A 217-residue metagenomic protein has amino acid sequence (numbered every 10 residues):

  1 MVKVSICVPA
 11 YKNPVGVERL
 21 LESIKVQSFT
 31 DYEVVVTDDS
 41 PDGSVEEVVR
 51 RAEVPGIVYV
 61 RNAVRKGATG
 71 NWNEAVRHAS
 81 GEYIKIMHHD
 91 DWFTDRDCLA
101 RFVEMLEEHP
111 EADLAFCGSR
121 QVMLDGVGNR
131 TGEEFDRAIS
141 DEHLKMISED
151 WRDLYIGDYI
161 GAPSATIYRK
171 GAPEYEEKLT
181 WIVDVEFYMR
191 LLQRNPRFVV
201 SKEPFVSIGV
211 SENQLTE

Functional and structural regions predicted by a protein language model:
M1-S23: N-proximal low-complexity "stem/linker" segments adjacent to membrane-targeting elements
V2-S5, E33, E186: Cell-envelope/extracellular polymer assembly enzymes that use nucleotide-activated donors
E22-D31: Short, acidic, metal-binding catalytic loop of nucleotide-sugar glycosyltransferases
T30, D38-E46, V64, H88: A conserved acidic beta->alpha catalytic loop
N62-A79, W92: Glycine-rich, basic loop-to-helix element that forms the pyrophosphate-binding segment of sugar-nucleotide handling
I84: Short aromatic/hydrophobic "clamp" motif used to bind/position activated sugar donors
D97-G132: Conserved donor NDP-sugar-binding/catalytic core segment of glycosyltransferases
C117, I139-E217: Conserved nucleotide-sugar donor-binding catalytic segment
